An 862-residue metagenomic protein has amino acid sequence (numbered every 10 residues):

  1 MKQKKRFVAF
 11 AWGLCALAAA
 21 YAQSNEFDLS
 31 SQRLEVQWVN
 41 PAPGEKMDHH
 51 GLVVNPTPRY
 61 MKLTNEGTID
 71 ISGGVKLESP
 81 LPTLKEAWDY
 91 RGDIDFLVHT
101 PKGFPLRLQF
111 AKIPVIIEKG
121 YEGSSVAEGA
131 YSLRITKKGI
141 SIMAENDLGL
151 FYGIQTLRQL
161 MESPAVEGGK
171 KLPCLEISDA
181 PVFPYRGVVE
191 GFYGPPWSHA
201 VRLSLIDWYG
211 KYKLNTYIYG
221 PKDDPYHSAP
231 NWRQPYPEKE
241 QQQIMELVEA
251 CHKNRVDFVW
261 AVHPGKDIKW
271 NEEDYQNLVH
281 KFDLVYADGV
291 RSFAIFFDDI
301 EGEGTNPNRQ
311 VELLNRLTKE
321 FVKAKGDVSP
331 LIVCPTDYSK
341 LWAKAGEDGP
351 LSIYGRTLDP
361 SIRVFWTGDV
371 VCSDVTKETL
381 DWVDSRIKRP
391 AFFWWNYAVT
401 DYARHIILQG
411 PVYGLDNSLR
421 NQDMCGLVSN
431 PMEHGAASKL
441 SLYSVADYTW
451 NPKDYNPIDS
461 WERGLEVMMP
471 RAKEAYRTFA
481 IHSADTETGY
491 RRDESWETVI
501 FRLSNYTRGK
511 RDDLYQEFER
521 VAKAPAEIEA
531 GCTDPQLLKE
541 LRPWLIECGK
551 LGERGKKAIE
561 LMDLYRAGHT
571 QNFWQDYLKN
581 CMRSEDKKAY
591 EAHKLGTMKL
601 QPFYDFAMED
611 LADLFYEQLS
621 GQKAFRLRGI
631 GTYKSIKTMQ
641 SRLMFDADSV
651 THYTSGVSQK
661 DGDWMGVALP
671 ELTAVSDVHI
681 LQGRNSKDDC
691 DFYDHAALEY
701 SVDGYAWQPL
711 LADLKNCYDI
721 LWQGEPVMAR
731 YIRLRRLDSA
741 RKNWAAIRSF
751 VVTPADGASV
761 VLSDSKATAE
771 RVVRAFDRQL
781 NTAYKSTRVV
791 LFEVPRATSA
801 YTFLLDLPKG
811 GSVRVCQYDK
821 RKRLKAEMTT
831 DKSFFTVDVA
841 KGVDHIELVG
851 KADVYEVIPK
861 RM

Functional and structural regions predicted by a protein language model:
M1-D28: Bacterial Sec-dependent N-terminal signal peptides
A22-K137, E145, E167-I177: Acidic, contiguous N-terminal accessory segments
S31-Q32, V36-W38, V54-P58, P457-G631: C-terminal functional modules
K76, P82-E86, G120-K281, A287-R291 (+1 more regions): Feature activates predominantly on carbohydrate-active enzymes
N146, E162-A165, D288, I300-E462: Catalytic-core regions of glycoside hydrolase
L611, Y616-D677, L681-A696, G704 (+7 more regions): Disordered, acidic Ser/Thr/Pro-rich linker "stalks" and the adjacent N-terminal cap of the next globular domain
D719-R730, F835-G842: Short, surface-exposed tryptophan/glycine-enriched loops that mediate extracellular molecular recognition
R735-R741, E847-D853: Short beta-strand-plus-loop segments that form exposed binding edges in beta-rich domains
